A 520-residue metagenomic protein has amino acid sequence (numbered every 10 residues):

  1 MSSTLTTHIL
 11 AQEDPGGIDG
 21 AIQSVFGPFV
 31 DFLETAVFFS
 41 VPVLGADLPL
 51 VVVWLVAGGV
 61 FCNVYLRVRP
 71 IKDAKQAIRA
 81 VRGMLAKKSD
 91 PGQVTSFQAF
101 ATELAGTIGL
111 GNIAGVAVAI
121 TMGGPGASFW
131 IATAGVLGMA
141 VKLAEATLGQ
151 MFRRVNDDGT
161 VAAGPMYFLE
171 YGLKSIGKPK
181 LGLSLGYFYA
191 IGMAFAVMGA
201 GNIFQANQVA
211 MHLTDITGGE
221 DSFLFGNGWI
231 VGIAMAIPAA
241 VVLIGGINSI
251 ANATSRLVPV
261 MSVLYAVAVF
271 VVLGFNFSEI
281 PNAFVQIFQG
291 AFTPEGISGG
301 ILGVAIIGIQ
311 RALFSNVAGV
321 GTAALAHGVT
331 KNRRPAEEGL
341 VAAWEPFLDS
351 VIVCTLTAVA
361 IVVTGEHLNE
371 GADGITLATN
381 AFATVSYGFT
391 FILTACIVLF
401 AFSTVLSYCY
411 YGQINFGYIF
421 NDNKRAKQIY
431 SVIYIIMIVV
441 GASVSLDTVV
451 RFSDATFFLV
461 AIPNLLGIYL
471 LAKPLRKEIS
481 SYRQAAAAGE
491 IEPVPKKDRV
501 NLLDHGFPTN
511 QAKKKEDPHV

Functional and structural regions predicted by a protein language model:
S2-L110, I120-G126, G138, L470-L502 (+2 more regions): N-terminal alpha-helical transmembrane segments of multi-pass membrane transport and channel/translocase proteins
L44-Q76, T121-T160, D349-L356, F389 (+1 more regions): Extracellular loop-to-transmembrane helix junctions
W54-G58, C62-I78, L185, Y189 (+7 more regions): Membrane-interface loop-to-helix entry segments
C62-N63, A105, A134-G159, E170-N207 (+2 more regions): Helix-loop-helix module between adjacent transmembrane segments
L66-P70, N112-G115, M198-A210, E220 (+5 more regions): Transmembrane helix-loop junctions in multi-pass membrane proteins
V68-S96, V118, G124-S128, A140-L181 (+3 more regions): Flexible loop linkers connecting adjacent transmembrane helices in multi-pass alpha-helical membrane transporters
S89-M122, L148-F152, D157-G172, S184 (+3 more regions): Alpha-helical membrane segments and immediately flanking helix-loop junctions that form or couple to the substrate/ion
E145-D157, V269-Q286, G299-G300, V329-N332 (+1 more regions): Extracellular/periplasmic helix-exit of transmembrane alpha-helices
